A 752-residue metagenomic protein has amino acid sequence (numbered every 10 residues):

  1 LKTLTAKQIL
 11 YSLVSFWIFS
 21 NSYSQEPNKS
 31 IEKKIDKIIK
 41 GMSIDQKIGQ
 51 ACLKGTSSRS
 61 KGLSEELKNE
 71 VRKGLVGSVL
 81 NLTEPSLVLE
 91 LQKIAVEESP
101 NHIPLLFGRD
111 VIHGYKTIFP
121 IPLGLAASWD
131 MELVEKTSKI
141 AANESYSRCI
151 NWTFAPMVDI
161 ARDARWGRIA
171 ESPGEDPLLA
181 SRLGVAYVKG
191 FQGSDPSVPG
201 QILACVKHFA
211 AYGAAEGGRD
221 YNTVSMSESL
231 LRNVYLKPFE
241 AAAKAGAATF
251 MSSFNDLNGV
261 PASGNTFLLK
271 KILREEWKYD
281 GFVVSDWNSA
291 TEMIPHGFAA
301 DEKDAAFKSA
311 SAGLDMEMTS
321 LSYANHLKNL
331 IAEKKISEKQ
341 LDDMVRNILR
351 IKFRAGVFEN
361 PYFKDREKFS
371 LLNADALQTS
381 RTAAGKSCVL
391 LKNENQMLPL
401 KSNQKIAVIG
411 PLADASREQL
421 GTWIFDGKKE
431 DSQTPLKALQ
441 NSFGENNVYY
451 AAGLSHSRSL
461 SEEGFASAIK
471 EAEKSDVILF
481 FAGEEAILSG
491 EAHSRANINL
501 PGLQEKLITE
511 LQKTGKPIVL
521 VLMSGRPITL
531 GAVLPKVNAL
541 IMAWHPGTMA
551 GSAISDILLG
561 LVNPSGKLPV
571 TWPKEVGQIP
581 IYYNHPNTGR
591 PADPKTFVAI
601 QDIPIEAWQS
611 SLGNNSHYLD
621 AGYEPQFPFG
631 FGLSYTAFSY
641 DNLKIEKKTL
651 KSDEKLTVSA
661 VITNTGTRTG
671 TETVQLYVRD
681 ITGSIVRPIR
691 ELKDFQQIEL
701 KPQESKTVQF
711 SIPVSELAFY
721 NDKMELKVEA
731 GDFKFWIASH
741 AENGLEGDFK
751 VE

Functional and structural regions predicted by a protein language model:
L1-P27: Bacterial Sec-dependent N-terminal signal peptides
N21-N721, E729-A741, K750-E752: Glycoside hydrolase catalytic-domain context in secreted enzymes
